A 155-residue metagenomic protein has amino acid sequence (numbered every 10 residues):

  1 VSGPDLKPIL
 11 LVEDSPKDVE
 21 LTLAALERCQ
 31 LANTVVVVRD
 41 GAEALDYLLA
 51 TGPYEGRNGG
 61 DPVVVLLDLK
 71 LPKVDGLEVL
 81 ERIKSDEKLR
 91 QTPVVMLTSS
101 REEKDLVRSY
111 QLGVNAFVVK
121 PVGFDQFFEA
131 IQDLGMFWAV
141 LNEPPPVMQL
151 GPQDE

Functional and structural regions predicted by a protein language model:
L6-K17, T22-E27, V65: Conserved acidic segment of CheY-like receiver
L21-A24, V36-V64: Acidic, metal-coordinating helix/loop segments flanking the phosphotransfer/catalytic sites of two-component signaling
E43, V122-G135, N142-Q149: C-terminal output helix
L67-D68, T98: Active-site residues of response regulator receiver
L71-V74, I83: Hydrophobic residue at a beta-alpha junction that N-caps the helix immediately following a catalytic beta-strand/loop
P72, R90, E102: The feature encodes the CheY-like receiver
N115: Short, glycine/charged-rich "phosphate-handling" switch motifs in NTP-dependent and phosphotransfer domains
